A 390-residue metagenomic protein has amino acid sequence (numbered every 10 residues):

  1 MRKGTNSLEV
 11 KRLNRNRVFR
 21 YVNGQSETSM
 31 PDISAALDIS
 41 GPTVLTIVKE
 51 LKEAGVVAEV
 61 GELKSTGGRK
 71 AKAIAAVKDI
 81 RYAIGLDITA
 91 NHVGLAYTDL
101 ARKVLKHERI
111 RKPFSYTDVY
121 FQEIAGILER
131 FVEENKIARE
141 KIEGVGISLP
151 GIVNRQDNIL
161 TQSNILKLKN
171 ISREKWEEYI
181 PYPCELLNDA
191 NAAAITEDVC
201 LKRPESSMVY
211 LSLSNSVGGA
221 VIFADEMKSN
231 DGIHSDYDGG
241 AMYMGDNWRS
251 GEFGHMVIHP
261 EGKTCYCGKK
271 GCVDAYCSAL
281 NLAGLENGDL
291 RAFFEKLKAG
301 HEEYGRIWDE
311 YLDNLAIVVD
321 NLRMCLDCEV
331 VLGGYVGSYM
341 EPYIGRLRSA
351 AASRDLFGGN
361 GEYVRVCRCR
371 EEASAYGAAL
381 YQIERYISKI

Functional and structural regions predicted by a protein language model:
M1-E62, T66-G68, A73-E140, K202 (+2 more regions): ATP-binding/phosphotransfer module of carbohydrate and carboxylate kinases, centering on a glycine-rich
A54, A101, Q156-D157, A224 (+2 more regions): Residue-level recognition of short loop/turn positions
A83-D87, I142-G146, M208-S212, G218-A220: Short glycine-aspartate micro-motif
Y97, I152-V153, V221, V257: Hydrophobic beta-strand positions
H107-V209, E341-R354: Glycine-rich phosphate-binding loop and adjoining helix at the ATP-binding site of ATP-dependent phosphoryl-transfer
R109, Y182-E302: Glycine/GP-enriched mid-protein hinge/lid loop-to-helix segment characteristic of carbohydrate kinases
P150-I152, S214-S216, V336-G337: Short glycine-rich anion-binding loops that position phosphate/pyrophosphate groups of nucleotides and phosphorylated
